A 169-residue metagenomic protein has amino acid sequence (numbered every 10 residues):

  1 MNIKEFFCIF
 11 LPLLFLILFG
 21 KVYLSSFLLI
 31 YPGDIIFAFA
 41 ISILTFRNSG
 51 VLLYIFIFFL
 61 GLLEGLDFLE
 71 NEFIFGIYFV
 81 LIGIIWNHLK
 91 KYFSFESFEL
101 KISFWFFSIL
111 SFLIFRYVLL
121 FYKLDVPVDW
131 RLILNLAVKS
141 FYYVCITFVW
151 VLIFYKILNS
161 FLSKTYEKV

Functional and structural regions predicted by a protein language model:
M1-V169: Terminal, non-globular segments
